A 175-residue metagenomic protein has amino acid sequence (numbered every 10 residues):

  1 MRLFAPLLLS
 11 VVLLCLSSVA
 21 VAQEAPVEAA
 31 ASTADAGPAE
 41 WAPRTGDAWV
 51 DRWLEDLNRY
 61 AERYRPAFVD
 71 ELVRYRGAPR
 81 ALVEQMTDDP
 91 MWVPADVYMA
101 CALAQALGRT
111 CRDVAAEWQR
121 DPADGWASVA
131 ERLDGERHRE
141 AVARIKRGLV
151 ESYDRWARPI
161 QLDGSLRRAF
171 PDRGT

Functional and structural regions predicted by a protein language model:
M1-R2: N-terminal secretory signal peptides that target proteins for export/translocation
A5, P26, Y153-W156: Generic extreme N-terminus detector
A5-S17: Bacterial N-terminal signal peptides
L8-S10, D35, P43, D47: Generic detection of intrinsically disordered/low-complexity segments and helix-coil linkers/edges
S10, V19-V21, P94: A generic alpha-helix preference that emphasizes hydrophobic side chains
L16-S17, S32, G174: Intrinsically disordered/low-complexity terminal segments and short unstructured peptides
A20-A39: Boundary at the C-terminal end of the N-terminal hydrophobic targeting segment
A42-T175: Mature extracellular/secreted ectodomains of secretory-pathway proteins
